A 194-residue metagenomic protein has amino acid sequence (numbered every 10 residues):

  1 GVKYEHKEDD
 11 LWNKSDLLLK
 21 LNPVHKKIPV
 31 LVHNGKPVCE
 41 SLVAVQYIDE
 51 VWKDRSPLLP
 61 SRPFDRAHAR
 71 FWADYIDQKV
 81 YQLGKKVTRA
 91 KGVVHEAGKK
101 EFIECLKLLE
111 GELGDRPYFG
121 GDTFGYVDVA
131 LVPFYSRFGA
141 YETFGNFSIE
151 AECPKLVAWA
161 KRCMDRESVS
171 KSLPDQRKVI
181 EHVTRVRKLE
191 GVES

Functional and structural regions predicted by a protein language model:
G1-F119, T123, C153, K188-E193: GST-like domain detector, emphasizing the conserved glutathione-binding G-site in the N-terminal thioredoxin-like
G121-A158, C163: GST superfamily/GST-like fold recognition
R166: C-terminal active-site-capping segments
D175-S194: Acidic/histidine-enriched, glycine/proline-rich intrinsically disordered or flexible terminal extensions
